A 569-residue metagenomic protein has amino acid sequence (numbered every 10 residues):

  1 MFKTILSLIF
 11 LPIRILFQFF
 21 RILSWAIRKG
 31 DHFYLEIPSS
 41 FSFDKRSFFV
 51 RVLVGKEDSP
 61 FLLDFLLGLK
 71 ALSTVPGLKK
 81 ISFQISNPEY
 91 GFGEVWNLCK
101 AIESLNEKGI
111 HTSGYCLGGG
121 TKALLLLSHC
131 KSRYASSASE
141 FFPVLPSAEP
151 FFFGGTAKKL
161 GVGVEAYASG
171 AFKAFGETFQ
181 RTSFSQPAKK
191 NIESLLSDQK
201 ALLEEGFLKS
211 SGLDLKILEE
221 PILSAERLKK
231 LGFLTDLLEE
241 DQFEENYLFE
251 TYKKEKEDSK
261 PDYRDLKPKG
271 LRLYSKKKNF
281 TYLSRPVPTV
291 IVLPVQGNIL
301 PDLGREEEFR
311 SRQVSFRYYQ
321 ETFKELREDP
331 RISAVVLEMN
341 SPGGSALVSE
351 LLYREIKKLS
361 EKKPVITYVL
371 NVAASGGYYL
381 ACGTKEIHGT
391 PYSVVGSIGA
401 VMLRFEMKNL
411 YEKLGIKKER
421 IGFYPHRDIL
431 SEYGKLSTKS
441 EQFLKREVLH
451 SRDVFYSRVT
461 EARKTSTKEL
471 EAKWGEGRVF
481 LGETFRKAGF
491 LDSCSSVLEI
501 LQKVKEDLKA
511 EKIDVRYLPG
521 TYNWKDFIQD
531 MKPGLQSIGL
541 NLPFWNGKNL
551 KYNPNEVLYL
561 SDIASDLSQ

Functional and structural regions predicted by a protein language model:
F2-L16, A26-R28, A201-L208, L215-L218 (+2 more regions): C-terminal alpha-helix plus adjacent terminal tail
L8-L11, K29-F61, P288-S315: STAS-typified acidic loop motif
G55-L78, F309-I332: A short, well-ordered alpha-helical element
Q84-A225, S341-G482, E506-D507: Conserved catalytic cores of soluble enzyme domains, especially glycine-rich substrate-binding beta-alpha loops
L160, Q199, L203-S211, A225 (+5 more regions): C-terminal long alpha-helix characteristic of the crotonase
S284-R331, P519-Q569: Intrinsic disorder and flexible/low-complexity segments
